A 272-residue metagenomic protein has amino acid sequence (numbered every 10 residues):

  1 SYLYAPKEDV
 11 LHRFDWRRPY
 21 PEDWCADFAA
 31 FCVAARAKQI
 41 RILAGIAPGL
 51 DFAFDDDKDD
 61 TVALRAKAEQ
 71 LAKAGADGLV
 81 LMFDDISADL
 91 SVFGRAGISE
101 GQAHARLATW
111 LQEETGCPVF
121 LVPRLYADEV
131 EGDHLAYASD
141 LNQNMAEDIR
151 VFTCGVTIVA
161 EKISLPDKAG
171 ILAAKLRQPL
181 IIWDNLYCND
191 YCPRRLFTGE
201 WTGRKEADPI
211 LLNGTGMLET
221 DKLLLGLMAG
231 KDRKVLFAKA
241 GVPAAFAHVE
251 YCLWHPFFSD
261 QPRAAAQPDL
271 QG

Functional and structural regions predicted by a protein language model:
S1, D77, D89-D232: Catalytic-core regions of glycoside hydrolase
S1-D60, L64-K67, K73-D77: Feature activates predominantly on carbohydrate-active enzymes
H12-D23, I46-T61, D85-A103, L125-D128 (+1 more regions): The substrate-binding groove and active-site-proximal loops of carbohydrate-active enzymes, especially glycoside
F31, A35, L71, L107-L111 (+1 more regions): Hydrophobic alpha-helical packing residues
D232-G272: C-terminal functional modules
